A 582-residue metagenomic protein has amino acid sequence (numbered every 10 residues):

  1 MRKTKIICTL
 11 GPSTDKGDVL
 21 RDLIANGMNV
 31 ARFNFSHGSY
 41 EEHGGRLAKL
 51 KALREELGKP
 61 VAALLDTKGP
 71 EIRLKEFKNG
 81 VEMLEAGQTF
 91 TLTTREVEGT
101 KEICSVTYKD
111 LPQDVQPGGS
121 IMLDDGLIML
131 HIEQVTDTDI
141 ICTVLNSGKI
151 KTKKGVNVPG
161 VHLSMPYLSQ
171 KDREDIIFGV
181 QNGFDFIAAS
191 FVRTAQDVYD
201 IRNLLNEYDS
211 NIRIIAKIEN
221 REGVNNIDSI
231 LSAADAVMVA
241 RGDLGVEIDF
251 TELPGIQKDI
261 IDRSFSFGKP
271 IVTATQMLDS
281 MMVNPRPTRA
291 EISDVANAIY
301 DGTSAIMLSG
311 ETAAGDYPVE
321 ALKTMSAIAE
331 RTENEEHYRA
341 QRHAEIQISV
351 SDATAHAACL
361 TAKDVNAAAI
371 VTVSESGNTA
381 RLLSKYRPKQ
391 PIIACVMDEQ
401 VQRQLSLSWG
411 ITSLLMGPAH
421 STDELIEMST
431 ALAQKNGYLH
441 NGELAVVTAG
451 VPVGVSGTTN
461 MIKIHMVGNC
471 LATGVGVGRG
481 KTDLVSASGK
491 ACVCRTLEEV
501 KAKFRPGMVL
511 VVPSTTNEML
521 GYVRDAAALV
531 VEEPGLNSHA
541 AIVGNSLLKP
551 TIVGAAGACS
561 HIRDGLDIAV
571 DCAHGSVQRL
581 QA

Functional and structural regions predicted by a protein language model:
M1-P12, K16-G17, I24, S39-A48 (+12 more regions): Expand to "…catalyze enediolate/carbanion chemistry for C-C bond making/breaking, isomerization, decarboxylation
K3, C8-S13, E42, V161 (+3 more regions): Conserved alpha/beta-domain cores
K5-I7, V30-R32, P60-L64, T89 (+8 more regions): Structural preference for beta-strand elements that scaffold enzyme active sites
L10-S13, M28, F35-Y40, T67-P70 (+24 more regions): Short, ordered loop/turn segments at secondary-structure junctions
A25-V30, Q181-D185, L205-N211, S232-V237 (+6 more regions): Glycine-enriched alpha-helix->loop->beta-strand junction motifs that scaffold or abut catalytic
G38-E42, R46, Q390-P391, C395-L425 (+1 more regions): Feature captures the catalytic cores and cofactor-binding loops of soluble hydro-lyases/lyases that act on carboxylate
P70-S169, L432-A433, Y438-E498, V523-A526 (+1 more regions): Acidic, glycine-rich flexible loop/linker segments
Q88-T89, I261, F265, V272 (+9 more regions): ATP-dependent carboxylate/acyl-activation modules
